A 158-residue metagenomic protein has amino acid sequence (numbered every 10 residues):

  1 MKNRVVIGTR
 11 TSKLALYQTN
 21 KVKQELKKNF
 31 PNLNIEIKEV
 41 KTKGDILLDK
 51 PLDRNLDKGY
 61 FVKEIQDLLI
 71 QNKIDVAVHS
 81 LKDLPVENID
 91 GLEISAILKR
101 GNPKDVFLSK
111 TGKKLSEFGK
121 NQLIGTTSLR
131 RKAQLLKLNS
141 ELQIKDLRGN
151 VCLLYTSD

Functional and structural regions predicted by a protein language model:
M1-D83, I89-L92: N-terminal hydrophobic or amphipathic helices and topogenic motifs
R10-T11, Q18, T126-T127, D146-L147: Small/polar loops that bind or transfer phosphate-bearing groups
K13-L16, L115, C152: Loop/helix-junction capping segments adjacent to catalytic residues or to phosphate/diphosphate-binding pockets
E36-E39, L142-N150: Short beta-strand-to-loop elements that line the ligand-binding cleft of bilobed periplasmic-binding protein-like
E39-K41, L98, T111, R148: Residues at the C-termini of beta-strands that transition into short coil/loop
L81-K82, D90-L142: A conserved helix-loop-strand patch within extracytoplasmic ligand-binding domains of the periplasmic binding
K99-P103, L147-C152: Short, acidic/turn-prone active-site loops that include or flank metal/cofactor- and phosphate-binding residues
Y155-T156: Conserved small/polar residues in nucleotide/adenosyl-binding loops
